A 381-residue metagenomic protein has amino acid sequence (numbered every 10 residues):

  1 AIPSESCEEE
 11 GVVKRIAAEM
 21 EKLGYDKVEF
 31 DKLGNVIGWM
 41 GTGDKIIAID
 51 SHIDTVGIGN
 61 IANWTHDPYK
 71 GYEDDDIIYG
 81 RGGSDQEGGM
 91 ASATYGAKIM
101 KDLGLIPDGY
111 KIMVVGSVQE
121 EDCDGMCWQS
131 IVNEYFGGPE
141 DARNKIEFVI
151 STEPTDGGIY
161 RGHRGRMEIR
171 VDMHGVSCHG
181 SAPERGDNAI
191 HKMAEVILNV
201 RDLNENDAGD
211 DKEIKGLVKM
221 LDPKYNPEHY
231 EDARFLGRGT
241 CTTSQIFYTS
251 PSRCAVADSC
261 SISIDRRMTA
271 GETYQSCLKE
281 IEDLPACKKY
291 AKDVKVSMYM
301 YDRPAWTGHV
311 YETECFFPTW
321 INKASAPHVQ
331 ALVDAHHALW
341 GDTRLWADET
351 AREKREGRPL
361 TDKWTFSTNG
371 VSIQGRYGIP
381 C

Functional and structural regions predicted by a protein language model:
A1-Y79, D102-G109: Acidic/His- and Gly-rich active-site-bordering loop/insert found across diverse amide/peptide-bond hydrolases
E10-K14, M90, L278: Short, surface-exposed alpha-helical segments at coil->helix boundaries
K27, R170-C381: Metal-dependent amide/peptide-bond hydrolase catalytic core, centered on the "pita-bread" metallohydrolase fold
K45-A48, D76-I77, M113, E147-V149 (+3 more regions): Structural motif
N63, L105-I106, Y160-R166, S252-A257 (+1 more regions): Short glycine/proline-enriched loop/turn "hinge" motifs that connect secondary-structure elements and lie
D74-Q86, R358-D362: Short pre-catalytic strand/loop immediately N-terminal to key active-site residues, enriched for Gly-Thr
Q86-E168, A233: Acidic/histidine-rich catalytic neighborhood of metal-dependent amide-processing enzymes
